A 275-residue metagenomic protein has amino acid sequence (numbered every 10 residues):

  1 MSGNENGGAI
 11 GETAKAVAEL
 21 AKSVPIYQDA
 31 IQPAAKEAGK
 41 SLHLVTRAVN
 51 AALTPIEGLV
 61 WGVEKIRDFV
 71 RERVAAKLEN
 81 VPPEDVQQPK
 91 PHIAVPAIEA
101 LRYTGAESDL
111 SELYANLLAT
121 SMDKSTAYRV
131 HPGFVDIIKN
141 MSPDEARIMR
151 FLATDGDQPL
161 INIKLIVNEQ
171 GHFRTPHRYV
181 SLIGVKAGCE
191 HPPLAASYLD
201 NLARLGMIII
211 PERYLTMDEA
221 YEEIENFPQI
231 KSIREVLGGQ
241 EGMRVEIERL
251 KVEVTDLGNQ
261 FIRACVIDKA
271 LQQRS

Functional and structural regions predicted by a protein language model:
M1-G3: Ser/Thr- and Pro/Gly-biased, low-complexity intrinsically disordered regions that serve as regulatory linkers
G8-M141: Charged, alpha-helical interface segments at or near domain boundaries
P25, D29, P132-P143, K186-C189 (+3 more regions): Short, solvent-exposed segments of well-ordered alpha helices
P89-H92, V185-M217: Short amphipathic alpha-helical interaction segments
R129-G188: Short amphipathic alpha-helical interface segments
P159-H172, I210-Q229: Internal, charge-rich low-complexity segments
M217-S275: Short, amphipathic alpha-helical interaction segments positioned at domain boundaries
